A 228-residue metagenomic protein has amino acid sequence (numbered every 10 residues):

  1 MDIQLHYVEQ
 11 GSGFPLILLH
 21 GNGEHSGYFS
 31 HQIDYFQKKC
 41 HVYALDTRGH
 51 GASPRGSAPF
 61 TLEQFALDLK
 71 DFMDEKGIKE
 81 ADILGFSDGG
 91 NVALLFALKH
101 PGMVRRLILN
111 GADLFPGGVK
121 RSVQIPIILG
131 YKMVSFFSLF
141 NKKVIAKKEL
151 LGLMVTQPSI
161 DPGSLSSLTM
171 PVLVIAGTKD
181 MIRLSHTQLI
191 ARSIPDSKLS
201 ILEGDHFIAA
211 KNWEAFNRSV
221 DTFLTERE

Functional and structural regions predicted by a protein language model:
M1-L16, K39-C40, I78, D221 (+1 more regions): Alpha/beta-hydrolase fold catalytic core
V8-A52: Conserved HGGG/HGGXW glycine-rich cap/lid loop of the alpha/beta-hydrolase fold
Y43-L84: Active-site loop/oxyanion-hole signature of alpha/beta-hydrolase fold enzymes
N91-K99, R105-K132: Flexible "cap/lid" loop of the alpha/beta hydrolase fold
E149-S164: Active-site nucleophile elbow and catalytic-triad environment of alpha/beta-hydrolase enzymes
L168, V174-A176: Short beta-strand/loop motif that positions the catalytic acidic residue of the alpha/beta-hydrolase fold
M181-H186: Conserved alpha/beta-hydrolase "acid-adjacent" motif
D205-N217: Catalytic histidine-centered segment of alpha/beta-hydrolase-like enzymes
